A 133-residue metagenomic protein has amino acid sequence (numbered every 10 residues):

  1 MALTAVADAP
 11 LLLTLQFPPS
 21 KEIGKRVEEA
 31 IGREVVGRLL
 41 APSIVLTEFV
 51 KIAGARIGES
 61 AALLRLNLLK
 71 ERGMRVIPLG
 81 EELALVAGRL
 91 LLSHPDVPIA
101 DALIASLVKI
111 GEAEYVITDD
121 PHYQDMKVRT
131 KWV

Functional and structural regions predicted by a protein language model:
M1-A41, G54-N67: Short, well-structured N-terminal submotif of metal-dependent ribonuclease cores
M1-T4, A105-S106, I110-V133: Acidic, PIN/NYN-like endoribonuclease modules and their adjacent C-terminal/linker elements
A7-D8, A41-S43, V97-P98, D120 (+1 more regions): Histidine- and aromatic-rich ligand-binding microenvironments
L12, L46, Y123-Q124: A generic structural signal for short hydrophobic patches within well-formed alpha-helices
I23, P42, A100, I104: Hydrophobic (often cysteine-bearing) scaffold residues that line and stabilize catalytic clefts of nucleotide/cofactor
L66-L69, R75-L79, Q124-V133: Internal alpha/beta domain cores that form substrate/cofactor-binding pockets in large enzymes and binding proteins
R75-E114: Active-site neighborhoods of divalent-metal-dependent phosphate/nucleic-acid chemistry enzymes
